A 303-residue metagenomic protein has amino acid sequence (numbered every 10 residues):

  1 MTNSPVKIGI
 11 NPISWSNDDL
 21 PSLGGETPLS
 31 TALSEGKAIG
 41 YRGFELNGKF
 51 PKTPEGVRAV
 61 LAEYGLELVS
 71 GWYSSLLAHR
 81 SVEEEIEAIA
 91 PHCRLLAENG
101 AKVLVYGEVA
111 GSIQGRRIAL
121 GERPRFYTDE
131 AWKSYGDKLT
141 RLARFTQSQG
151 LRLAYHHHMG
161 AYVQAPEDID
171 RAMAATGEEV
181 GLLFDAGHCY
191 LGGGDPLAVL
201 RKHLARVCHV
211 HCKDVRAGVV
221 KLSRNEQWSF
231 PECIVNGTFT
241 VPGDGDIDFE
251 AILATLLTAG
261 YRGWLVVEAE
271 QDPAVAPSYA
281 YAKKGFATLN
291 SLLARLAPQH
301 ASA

Functional and structural regions predicted by a protein language model:
T2-P5, L33-A38, P51-S70, E87-A101 (+4 more regions): Acidic (Asp/Glu)-rich catalytic clusters
P5-G9, G43, E67-S70, K102-V105 (+4 more regions): Structural preference for beta-strand elements that scaffold enzyme active sites
I10, G36, F44, L61 (+7 more regions): Conserved, mostly hydrophobic/aromatic
I13-W15, N47-K49, Y73-L77, V109-G111 (+5 more regions): Active-site beta-loop-alpha junctions enriched in small/polar residues
S14-T27, L76-E85, P124-A131, T240-G243: Active-site mouth loops of central-metabolism enzymes
L23-T27, A110-G121, V219-E232: Short, flexible, mixed-charge acidic loops at enzyme active sites
F44, G136-D246, L296-A303: Acidic/histidine-rich catalytic cores of soluble enzymes
V82-F184: Active-site acidic/histidine proton-transfer and metal-coordination neighborhood in alpha/beta enzyme cores
